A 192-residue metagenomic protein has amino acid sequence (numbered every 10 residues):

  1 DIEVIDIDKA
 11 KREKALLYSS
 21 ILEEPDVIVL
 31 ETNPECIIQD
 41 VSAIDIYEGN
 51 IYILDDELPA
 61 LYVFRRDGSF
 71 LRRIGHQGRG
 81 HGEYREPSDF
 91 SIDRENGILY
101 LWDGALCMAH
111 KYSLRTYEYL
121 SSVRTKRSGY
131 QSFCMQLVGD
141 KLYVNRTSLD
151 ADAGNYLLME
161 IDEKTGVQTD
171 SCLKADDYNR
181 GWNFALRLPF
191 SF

Functional and structural regions predicted by a protein language model:
D1-L30: Blade/loop signatures of beta-propeller domains
P25-V29, F70-Q77, L120-R127, Q168-D176: Beta-propeller fold detector
E31-D40, A60, S69-N96, D103-G104 (+1 more regions): Blade-loop segments of beta-propeller domains
D40-A43, R85-D89, G129-Q136, F184-F190: Repeated scaffold domains used in trafficking and secretory/extracellular systems, primarily beta-propellers
I46-E48, I92-N96, L137-G139: Residue-level detector of Asp-centered blade-edge/turn motifs that repeat once per structural unit in beta-propeller
R65-S69, S113-Y117, I161-G166: Short loop/turn segments that connect beta-strands within beta-propeller blades
R85-E86, W102-Y156, S171-N179: Asp-box/WD-like beta-propeller blade repeats and closely related beta-sheet repeat scaffolds
